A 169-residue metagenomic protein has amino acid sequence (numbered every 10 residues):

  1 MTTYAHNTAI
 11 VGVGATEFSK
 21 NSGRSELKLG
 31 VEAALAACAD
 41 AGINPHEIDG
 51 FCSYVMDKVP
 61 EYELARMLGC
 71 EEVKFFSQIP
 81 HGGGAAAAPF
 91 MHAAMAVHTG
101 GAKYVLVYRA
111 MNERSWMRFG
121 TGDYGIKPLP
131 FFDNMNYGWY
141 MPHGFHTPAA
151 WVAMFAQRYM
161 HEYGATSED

Functional and structural regions predicted by a protein language model:
M1-H81, H98-T99, R109-D169: Conserved "HGTGT" condensation-loop signature of ketosynthase/thiolase-family condensing enzymes that catalyze
G84-A85: Beta-alpha junction/loop-to-helix N-cap segments that form part of ligand/metal-binding clefts
A88: Active-site histidine-anchored catalytic micro-motif
Y104-Y108: Short, well-structured beta-strand segments enriched in hydrophobic/aromatic residues within extracellular or lumenal
